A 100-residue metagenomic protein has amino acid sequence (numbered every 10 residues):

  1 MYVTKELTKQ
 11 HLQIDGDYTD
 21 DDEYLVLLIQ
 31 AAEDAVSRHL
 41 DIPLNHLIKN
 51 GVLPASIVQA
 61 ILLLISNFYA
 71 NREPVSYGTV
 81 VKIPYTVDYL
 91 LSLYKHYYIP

Functional and structural regions predicted by a protein language model:
M1-P100: Divalent metal-cofactor coordination and adjacent catalytic microenvironments
